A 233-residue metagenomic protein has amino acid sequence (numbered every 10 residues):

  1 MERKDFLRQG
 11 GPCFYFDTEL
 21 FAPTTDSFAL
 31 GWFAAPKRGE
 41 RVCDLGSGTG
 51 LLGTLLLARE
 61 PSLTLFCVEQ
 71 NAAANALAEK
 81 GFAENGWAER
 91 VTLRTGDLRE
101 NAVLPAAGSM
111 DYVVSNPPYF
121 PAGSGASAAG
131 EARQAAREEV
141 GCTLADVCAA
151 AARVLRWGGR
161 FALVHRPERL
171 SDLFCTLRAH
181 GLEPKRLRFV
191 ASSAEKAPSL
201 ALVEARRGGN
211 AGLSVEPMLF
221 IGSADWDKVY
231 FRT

Functional and structural regions predicted by a protein language model:
M1-K37: Class I SAM-dependent transferase core
R8, P36, W87, R178-G181: Short, structurally constrained coil/turn elements that cap an alpha-helix or connect an alpha-helix to the following
C13, T64, R90-T92, E183-R186: Conserved beta-strand segments of alpha/beta enzyme cores
F14-Y15, E19, P23, G141-P198: Conserved Class I SAM-dependent methyltransferase catalytic core
S27, T49, G53, L144 (+2 more regions): A general structural signal for well-ordered alpha-helical segments in protein cores
W32-A126, A149: Conserved SAM/SAH cofactor-binding pocket of Class I
P117-D146: Mobile active-site "lid"/loop adjacent to the S-adenosyl-L-methionine
E195-T233: SAM/dcSAM-binding transferase cores
